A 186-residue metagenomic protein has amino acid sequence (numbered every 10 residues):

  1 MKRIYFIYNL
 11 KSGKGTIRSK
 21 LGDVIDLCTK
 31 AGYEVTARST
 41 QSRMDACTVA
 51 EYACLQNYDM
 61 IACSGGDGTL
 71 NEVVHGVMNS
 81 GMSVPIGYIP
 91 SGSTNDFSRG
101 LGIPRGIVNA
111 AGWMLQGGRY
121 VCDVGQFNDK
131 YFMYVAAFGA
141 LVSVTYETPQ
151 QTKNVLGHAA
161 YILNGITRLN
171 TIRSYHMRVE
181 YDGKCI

Functional and structural regions predicted by a protein language model:
M1-I61: ATP/NTP phosphate-donor binding region
L10, S64-G66, I89-S91: Glycine-rich beta-strand-to-loop/alpha-helix junction loops that act as flexible
R18-K20, V74-V77, R99-L101: Short amphipathic alpha-helical segments
V24, A46, V73, F97-S98 (+1 more regions): Hydrophobic packing residues within well-ordered alpha-helices of enzyme cores
A31, T40, N79-I186: Catalytic core of DAGKc-family lipid kinases
M60-G68, E72: Glycine-rich N-terminal segment of FAD-binding domains in flavoprotein oxidoreductases, spanning the beta-loop-helix
T69-G81: Short Gly/Thr/Asp-enriched flexible loops that form oxyanion-binding sites at enzyme active sites
